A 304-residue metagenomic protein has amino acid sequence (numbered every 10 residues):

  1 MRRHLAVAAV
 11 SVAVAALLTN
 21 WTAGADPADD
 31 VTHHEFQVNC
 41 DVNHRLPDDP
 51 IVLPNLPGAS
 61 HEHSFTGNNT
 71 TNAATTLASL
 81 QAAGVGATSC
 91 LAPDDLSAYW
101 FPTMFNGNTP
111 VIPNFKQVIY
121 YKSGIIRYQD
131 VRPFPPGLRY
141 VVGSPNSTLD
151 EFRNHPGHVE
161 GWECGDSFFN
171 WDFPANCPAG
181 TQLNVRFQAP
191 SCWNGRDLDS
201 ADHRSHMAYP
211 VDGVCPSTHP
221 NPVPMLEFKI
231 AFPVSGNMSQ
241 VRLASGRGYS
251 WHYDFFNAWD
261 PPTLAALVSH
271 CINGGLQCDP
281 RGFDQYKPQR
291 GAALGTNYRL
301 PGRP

Functional and structural regions predicted by a protein language model:
M1-D26: Secretory targeting and sorting signals
D26-S60, S64-F187, N194-P304: Primary mode marks residue(s) on the alpha4-beta5-alpha5 output face of response regulator receiver
